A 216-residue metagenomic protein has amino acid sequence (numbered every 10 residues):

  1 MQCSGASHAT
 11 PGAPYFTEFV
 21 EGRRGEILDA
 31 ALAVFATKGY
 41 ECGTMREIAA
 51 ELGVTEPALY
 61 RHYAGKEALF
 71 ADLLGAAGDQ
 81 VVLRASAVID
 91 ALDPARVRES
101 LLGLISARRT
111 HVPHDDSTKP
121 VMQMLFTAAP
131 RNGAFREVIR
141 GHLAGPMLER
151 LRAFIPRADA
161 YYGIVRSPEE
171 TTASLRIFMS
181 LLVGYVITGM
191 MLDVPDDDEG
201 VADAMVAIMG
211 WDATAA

Functional and structural regions predicted by a protein language model:
M1-G22, A216: N-terminal intrinsically disordered/low-complexity leader segments
Y15, R136-E137, G141, G145 (+2 more regions): Hydrophobic/aromatic-rich alpha-helical bundle segments in the mid-to-C-terminal region
V20, L28, L74, G78 (+1 more regions): Amphipathic, non-transmembrane alpha-helical scaffold segments
E26, A30-A76: Helix-turn-helix
A30, V34, A107, L181-T188: Amphipathic alpha-helical interface segments
D72, A85-P120, P168-L175, A202: Hydrophobic alpha-helical connector segments
L104-R108, M122-F126, F178-L182, M205 (+1 more regions): Short alpha-helical scaffolding segments that buttress acidic/His motifs in well-ordered protein cores
P113-G141, I187, M191: Amphipathic alpha-helical segments used for helix-helix packing
